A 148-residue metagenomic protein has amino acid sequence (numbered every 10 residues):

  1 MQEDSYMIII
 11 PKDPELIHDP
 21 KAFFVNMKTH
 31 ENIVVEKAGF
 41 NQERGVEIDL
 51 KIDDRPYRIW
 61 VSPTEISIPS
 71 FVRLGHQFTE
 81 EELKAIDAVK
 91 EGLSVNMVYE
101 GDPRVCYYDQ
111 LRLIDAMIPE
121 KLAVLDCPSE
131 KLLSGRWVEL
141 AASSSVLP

Functional and structural regions predicted by a protein language model:
M1-V35, G39: Short, extreme N-terminal segment that most often corresponds to the first beta-strand
Q2-D4, A85-E100: Glycine-rich, often proline-containing surface loops adjacent to acidic residues and nearby aromatics that form
P11-P14, N96-D102: Short, flexible beta-strand-to-coil junctions
N26-E36, D115-C127: Structural alpha-beta junctions
N26-K84: Short, intrinsically disordered low-complexity segments
P56, D126-C127, K131: Charged, structured surface patches that assemble and position nucleic-acid processing machinery
L74-Q77, P103-D115: Well-ordered, non-membrane alpha-helical segments in soluble/globular domains
K131-P148: Aromatic/basic-lined ligand-recognition segments that form π-stacking hydrophobic pockets flanked by Lys/Arg to engage
